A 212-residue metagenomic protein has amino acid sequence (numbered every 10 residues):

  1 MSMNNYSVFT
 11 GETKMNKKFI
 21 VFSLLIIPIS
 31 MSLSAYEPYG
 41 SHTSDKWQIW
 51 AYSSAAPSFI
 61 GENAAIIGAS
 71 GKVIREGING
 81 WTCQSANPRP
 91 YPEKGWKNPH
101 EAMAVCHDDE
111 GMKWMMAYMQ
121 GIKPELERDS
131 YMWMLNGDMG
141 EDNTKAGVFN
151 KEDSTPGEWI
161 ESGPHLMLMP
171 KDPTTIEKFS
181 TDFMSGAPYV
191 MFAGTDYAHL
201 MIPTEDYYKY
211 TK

Functional and structural regions predicted by a protein language model:
M1-K14: Short, Lys/Arg-enriched N-terminal segments with co-localized hydrophobic residues within the first ~10-30 amino acids
Y6-V8, K18, E110: Intrinsic disorder/low-complexity detector
T13-V21: Bacterial N-terminal signal peptides that target proteins for export
F22-S30: Bacterial N-terminal signal peptides
S30-M31, M139: N-terminal processing/targeting junctions
S32-Y36: Boundary at the C-terminal end of the N-terminal hydrophobic targeting segment
E37-K212: Primary mode marks residue(s) on the alpha4-beta5-alpha5 output face of response regulator receiver
